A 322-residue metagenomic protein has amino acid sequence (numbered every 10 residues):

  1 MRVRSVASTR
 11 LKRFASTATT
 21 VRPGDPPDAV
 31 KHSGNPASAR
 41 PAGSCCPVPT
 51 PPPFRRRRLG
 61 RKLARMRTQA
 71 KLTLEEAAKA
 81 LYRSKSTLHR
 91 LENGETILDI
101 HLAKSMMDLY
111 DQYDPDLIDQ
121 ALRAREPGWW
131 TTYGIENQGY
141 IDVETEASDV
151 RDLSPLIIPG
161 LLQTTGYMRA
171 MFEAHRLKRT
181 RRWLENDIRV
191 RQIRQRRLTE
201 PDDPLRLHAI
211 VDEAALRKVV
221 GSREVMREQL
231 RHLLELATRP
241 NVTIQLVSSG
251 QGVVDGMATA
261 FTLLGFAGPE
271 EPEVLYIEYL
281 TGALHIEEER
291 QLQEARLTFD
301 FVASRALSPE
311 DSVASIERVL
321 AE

Functional and structural regions predicted by a protein language model:
R2-P23, S33: Low-acidity, Ser/Thr- and Arg-rich intrinsically disordered low-complexity segments
K31-R61, R65, Q69, L74-K79 (+2 more regions): Interdomain hinge/linker segments and adjacent boundary elements that couple functional modules
K218-R223: Mid-length scaffold segments of soluble, non-membrane domains
L236-R239: Basic phosphate/pyrophosphate-binding loop/patch that engages nucleotide-derived ligands
L246-E288: HKD (HxKxxxxD) catalytic microenvironment of the phospholipase D
I277-L307: A hydrophobic, small-residue-rich beta->alpha segment in the mid-to-C-terminal subdomain of diverse proteins
